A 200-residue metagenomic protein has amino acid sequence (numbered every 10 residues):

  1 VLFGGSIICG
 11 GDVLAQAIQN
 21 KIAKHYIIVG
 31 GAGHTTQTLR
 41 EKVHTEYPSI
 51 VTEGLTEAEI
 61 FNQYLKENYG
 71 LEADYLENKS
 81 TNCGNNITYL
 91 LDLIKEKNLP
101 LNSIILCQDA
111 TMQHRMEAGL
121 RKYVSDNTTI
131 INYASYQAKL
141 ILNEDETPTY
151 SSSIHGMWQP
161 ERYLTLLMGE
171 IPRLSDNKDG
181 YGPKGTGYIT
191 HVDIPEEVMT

Functional and structural regions predicted by a protein language model:
V1-P160: A structural signal for short, hydrophobic/glycine-enriched beta-strand patches
I141-T200: A conserved mid-domain beta-alpha-beta active-site/ligand-binding segment of alpha/beta enzyme cores
